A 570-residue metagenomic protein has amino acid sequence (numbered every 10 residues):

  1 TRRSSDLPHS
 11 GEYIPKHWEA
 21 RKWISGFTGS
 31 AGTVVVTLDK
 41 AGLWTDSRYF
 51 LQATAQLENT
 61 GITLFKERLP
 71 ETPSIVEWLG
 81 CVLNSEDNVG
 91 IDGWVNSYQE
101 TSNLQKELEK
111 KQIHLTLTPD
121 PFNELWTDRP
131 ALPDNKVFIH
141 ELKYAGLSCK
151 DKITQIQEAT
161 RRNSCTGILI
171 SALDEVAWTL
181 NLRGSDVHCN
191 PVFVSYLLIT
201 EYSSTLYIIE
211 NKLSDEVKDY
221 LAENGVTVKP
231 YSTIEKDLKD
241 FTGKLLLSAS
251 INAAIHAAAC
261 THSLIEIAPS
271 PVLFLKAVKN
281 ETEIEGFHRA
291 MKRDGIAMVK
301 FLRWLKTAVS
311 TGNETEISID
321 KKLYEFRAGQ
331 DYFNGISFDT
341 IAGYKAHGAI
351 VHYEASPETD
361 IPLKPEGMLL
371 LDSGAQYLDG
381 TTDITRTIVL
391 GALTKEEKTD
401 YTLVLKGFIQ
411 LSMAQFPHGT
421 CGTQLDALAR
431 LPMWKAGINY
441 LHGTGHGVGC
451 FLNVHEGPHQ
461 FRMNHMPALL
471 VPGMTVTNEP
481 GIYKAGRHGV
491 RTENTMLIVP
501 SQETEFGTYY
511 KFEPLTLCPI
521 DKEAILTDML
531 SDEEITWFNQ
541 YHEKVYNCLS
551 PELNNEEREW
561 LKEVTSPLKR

Functional and structural regions predicted by a protein language model:
R2-R570: Active-site neighborhoods and metal-handling regions in enzymes and metal-associated proteins
